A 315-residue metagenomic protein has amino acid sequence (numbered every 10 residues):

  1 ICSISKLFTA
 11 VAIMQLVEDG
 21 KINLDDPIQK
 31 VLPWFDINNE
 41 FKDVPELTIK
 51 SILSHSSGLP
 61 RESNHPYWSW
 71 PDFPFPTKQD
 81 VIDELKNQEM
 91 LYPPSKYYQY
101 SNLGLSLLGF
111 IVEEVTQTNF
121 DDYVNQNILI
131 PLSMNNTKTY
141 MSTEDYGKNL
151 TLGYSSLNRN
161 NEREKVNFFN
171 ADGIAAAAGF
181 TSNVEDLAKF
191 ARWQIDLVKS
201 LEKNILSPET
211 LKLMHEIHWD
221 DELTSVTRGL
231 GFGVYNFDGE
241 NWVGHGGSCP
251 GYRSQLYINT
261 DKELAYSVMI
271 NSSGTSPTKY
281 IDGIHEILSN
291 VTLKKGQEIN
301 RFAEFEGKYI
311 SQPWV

Functional and structural regions predicted by a protein language model:
I1-I4, L16-P60, N64, K86-E89 (+3 more regions): Active-site helix/loop module of the DD-peptidase/beta-lactamase fold, centered on the serine-lysine SxxK catalytic
S3-I4, Q99-N102: Catalytic nucleophile serine of serine hydrolases, specifically the conserved "nucleophile elbow" pentapeptide
F8-T9: Active/ligand-binding-proximal structured segments within catalytic/core domains that scaffold catalytic residues
L59-P60, L105, S272-T275: Solvent-exposed loop/turn segments at secondary-structure junctions within structured extracellular/periplasmic domains
S63-W68, K96-Y98, Y140-T143, K203-L206 (+1 more regions): Short coil/turn segments at secondary-structure boundaries
D72, E113-T118, D122-Q126, I130 (+1 more regions): Catalytic loop of the DD-peptidase/beta-lactamase superfamily, centered on the K-T-G motif and neighboring
D80-L91, L157-D172: The feature captures the short pre-catalytic strand/loop hairpin that immediately precedes and shapes the active-site
N149-N158, T181: N-terminal low-complexity, intrinsically disordered tails enriched in Ser/Pro/Gly and acidic/polar residues
